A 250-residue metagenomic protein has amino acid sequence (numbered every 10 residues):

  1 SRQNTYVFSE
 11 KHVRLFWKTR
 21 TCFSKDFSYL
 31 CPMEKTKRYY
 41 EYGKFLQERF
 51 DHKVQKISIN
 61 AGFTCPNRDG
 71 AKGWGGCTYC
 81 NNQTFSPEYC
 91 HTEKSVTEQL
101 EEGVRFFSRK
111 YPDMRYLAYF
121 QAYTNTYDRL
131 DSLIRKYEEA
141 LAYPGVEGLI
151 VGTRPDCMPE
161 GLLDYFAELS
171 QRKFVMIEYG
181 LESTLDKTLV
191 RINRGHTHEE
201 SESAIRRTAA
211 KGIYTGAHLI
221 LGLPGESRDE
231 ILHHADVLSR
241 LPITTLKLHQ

Functional and structural regions predicted by a protein language model:
T5-V7, V13: Short hydrophobic alpha-helical segments enriched in small aliphatic residues
M33-G76, N81-L117: N-terminal [4Fe-4S]-dependent radical SAM core
Q83-G103, F107, Y111-L130, G145-M158 (+2 more regions): Core AdoMet radical
F107-Y111, K136-P144, F166-F174, R206-A210: Acidic (Asp/Glu)-rich catalytic clusters
E199-Q250: Conserved C-terminal portion of the radical SAM core fold that forms the substrate/S-adenosylmethionine-binding
